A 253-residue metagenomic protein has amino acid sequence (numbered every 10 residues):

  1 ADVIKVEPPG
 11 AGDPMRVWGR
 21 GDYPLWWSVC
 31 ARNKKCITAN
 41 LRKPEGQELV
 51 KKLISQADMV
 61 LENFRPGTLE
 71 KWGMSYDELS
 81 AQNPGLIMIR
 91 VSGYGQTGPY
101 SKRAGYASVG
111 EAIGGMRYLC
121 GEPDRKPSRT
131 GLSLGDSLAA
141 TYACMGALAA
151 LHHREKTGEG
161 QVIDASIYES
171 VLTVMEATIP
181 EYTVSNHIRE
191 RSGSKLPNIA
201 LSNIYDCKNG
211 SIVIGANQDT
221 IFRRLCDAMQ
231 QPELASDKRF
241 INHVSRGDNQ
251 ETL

Functional and structural regions predicted by a protein language model:
A1-G146, A150-K156: N-terminal helix-loop segment corresponding to the beta1-alpha1 unit of nucleotide/adenylate-binding folds
P9-G12, T183-R189: Short Pro/Gly-enriched beta-strand edge/turn motifs at strand-loop
G10, Y94-G95, I167-L172, N209 (+2 more regions): Glycine-rich beta-alpha junction loops
W26, Q161, A200-L201: Residue-level marker for the onset of beta-strands and adjacent loop->beta junctions in well-ordered domains
I37, R189-E190, I212-V213: Short, isolated positions in well-ordered beta-strands
Q96, D124-L134, E155-V171, E190-P197 (+1 more regions): Conserved Rossmann-fold dehydrogenase catalytic segment
A140-Q161, T173-S185, C226-E233: Oxidoreductase and adenylate-handling cofactor-binding alpha/beta cores
K195, A200-L253: Aromatic-enriched alpha-helical interface/lid elements that frame and gate functional surfaces
